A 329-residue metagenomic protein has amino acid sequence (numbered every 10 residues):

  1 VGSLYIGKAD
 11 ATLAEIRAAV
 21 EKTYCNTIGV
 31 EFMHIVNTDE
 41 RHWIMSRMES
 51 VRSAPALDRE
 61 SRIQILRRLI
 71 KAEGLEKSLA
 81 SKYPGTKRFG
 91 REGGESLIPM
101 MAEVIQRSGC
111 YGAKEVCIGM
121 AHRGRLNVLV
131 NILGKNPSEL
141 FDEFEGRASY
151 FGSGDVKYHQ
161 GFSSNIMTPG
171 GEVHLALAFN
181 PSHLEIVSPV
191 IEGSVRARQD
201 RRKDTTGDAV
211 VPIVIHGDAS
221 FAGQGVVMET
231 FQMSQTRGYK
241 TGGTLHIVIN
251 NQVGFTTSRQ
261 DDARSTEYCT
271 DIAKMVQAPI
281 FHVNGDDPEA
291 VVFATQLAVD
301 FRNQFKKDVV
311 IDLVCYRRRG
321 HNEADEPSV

Functional and structural regions predicted by a protein language model:
V1-A14, A19, N136, F305-V329: Glycine/aspartate-rich loop-and-adjacent alpha/beta segment that forms the canonical ThDP
V1-L97, A113: Extended, charge-enriched "interface" segments that sit outside catalytic cores
I6, E31, V51-R52, I98-K114 (+3 more regions): Short alpha-helical segments and helix-capping/turn motifs at coil-helix boundaries
A14, E95-I98, P181-S188, Q224 (+2 more regions): Electropositive phosphate-/nucleotide-binding environments in soluble metabolic enzymes
C25, G29, K71-G74, Q106-C110 (+6 more regions): Generic secondary-structure signature for well-ordered alpha-helical cores
S78-S138: Active-site pocket-lining segments that scaffold enzyme catalytic pockets across diverse folds
K114-G285: Cofactor-binding active-site loop characterized by glycine-rich and histidine/acidic residues
T256-T266, K274-S328: Conserved phosphate-handling catalytic cores of large alpha/beta enzymes
